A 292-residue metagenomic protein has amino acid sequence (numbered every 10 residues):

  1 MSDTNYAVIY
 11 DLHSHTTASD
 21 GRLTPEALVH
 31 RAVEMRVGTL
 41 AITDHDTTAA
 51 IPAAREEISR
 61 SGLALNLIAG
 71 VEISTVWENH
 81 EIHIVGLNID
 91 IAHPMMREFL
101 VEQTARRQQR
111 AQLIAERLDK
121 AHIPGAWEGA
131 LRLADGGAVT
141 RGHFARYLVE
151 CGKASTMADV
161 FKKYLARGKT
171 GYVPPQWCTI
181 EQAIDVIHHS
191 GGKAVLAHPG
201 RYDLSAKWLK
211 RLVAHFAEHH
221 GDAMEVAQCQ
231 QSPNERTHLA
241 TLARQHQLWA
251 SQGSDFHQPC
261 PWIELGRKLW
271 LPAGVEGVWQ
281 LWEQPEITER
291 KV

Functional and structural regions predicted by a protein language model:
M1-H80, L165-A166, T179, D185 (+1 more regions): An N-terminally biased module of ancient metal coordination in phosphate/nucleic-acid-related enzymes
E57-A214, E276, W282, T288: Extended substrate/RNA-proximal surfaces in nucleic-acid metabolism proteins
L212-V226, L265-E289: Structural recognition of alpha->loop->beta junctions
